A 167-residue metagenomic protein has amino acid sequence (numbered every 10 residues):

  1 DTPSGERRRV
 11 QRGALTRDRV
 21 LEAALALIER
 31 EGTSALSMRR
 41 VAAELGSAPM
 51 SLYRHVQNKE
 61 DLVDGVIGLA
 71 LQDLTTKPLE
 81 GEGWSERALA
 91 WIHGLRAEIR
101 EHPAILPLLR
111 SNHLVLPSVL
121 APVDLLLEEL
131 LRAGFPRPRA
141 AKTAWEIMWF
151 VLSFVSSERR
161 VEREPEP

Functional and structural regions predicted by a protein language model:
D1-L15: N-terminal intrinsically disordered/low-complexity leader segments
R19, A23, L27-D61, G65: Helix-turn-helix
S37, P107-L109, R163-E164: Short, hydrophobic secondary-structure boundary micro-motifs
I67-D73: Short, basic, alpha-helical segments at the C-terminal edge of helix-turn-helix-like DNA-binding modules
T76-S118, R137, A144-I147: Hydrophobic alpha-helical connector segments
P122-P167: Hydrophobic alpha-helical bundle segments that form small-molecule/ligand-binding pockets
